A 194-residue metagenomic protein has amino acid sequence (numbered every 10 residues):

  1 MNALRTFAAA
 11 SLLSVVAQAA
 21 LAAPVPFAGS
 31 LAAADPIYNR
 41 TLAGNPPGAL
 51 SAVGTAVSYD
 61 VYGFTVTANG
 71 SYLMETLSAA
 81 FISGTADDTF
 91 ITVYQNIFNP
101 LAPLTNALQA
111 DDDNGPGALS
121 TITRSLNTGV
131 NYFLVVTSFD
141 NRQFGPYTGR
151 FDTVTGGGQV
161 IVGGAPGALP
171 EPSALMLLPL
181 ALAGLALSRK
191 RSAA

Functional and structural regions predicted by a protein language model:
M1-A8, P172: Bacterial N-terminal signal peptides that target proteins for export
A10-V16: Bacterial N-terminal signal peptides
Q18-A22: Sec/Tat signal peptide C-region and signal peptidase I cleavage site
A23-A49, G54-T67, V93-A107, R124-G167: C-terminal edge strands of extracellular/lumenal beta-sandwich accessory domains
A79-D88, R142: Extended, low-complexity, turn-rich repeat/linker tracts enriched in Gly/Pro/Ser/Thr and Asp/Glu that occur
A118-R124: Beta-sandwich interaction modules
P170-S188: A short, hydrophobic C-terminal helix/tail in secreted or cell-surface proteins
R191-A194: Short, charged juxtamembrane terminal tails flanking transmembrane helices
